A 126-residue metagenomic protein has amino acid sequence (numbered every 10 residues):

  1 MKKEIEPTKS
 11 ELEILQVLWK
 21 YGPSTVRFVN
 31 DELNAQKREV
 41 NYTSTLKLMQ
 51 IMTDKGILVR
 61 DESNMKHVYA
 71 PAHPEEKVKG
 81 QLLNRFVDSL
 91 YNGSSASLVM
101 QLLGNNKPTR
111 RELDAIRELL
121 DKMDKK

Functional and structural regions predicted by a protein language model:
M1-V17, K77, K126: Short alpha-helical segments that sit at the start of domains
T8, S63-L82: Short, cationic-aromatic polyanion-contact patches
V17-T25: Short capping segments at the starts of secondary-structure elements
S24-L33: Short acidic, hydrophobic short linear motifs in intrinsically disordered regions
L46-Q50: Short, hydrophobic-biased segments on the C-terminal half of alpha helices that form "recognition helices"
G56: Glycine-centered, phosphate/nucleic-acid-interacting loop/turn motifs that mediate DNA/RNA or nucleotide
R60: Short beta-strand "wing" residues that participate in macromolecule-binding interfaces
L82-D124: Amphipathic alpha-helical dimerization/coiled-coil segments that flank or bridge DNA-binding/regulatory modules
